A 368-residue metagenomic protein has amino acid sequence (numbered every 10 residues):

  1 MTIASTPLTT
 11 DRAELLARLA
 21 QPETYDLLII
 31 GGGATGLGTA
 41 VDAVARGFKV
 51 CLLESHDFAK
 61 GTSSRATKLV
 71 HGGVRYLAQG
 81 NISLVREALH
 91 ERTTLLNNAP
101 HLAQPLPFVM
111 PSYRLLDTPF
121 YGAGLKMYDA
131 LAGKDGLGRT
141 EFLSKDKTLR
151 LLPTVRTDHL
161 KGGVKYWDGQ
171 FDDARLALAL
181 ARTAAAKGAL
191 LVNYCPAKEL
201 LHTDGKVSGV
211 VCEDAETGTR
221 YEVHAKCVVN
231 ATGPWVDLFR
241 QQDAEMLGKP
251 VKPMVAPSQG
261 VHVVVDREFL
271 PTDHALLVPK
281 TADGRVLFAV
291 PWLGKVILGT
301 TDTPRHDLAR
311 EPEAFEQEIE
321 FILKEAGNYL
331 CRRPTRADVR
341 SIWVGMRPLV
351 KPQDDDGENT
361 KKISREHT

Functional and structural regions predicted by a protein language model:
M1-L27, D42-R46: Extreme N-terminal leader/targeting segments of oxidoreductases
E23-Y25, E216-C227: Core beta-strand elements of the Rossmann-like FAD/NAD(P) dinucleotide-binding domain in flavoenzyme oxidoreductases
I29-I30, V223-G233: Short hydrophobic core segments
V44-R65: Glycine-rich FAD pyrophosphate-binding loop
K68-L151, L287: Dinucleotide-binding Rossmann-like beta1-alpha1 core, especially the glycine-rich loop that anchors the ADP
S112-K187, V192, L200-K206, L293 (+3 more regions): Flavin (FAD/FMN) cofactor-binding and adjacent substrate-gating region of FAD-dependent oxidoreductase domains
R175, T183, A244-T368: C-terminal catalytic lobe of FAD-dependent flavoproteins
N230-L247: Flavin (primarily FAD) binding-site architecture
